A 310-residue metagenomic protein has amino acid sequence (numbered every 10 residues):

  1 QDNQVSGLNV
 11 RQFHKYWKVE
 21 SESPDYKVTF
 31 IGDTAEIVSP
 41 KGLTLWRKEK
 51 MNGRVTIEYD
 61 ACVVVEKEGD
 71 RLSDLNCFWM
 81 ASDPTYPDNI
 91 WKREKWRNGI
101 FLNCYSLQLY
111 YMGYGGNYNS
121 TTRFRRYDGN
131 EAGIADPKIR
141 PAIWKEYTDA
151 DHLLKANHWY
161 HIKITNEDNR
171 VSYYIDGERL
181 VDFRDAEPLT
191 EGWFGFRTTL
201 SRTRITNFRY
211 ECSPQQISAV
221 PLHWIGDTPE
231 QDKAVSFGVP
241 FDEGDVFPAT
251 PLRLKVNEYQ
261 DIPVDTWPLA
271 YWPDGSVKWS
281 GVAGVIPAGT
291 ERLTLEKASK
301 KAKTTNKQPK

Functional and structural regions predicted by a protein language model:
Q1-Q215: Extracellular glycan-recognition regions
Q216-K310: Alpha-mannosidase-like glycoside hydrolase catalytic domains involved in N-glycan trimming, generalizing to other
